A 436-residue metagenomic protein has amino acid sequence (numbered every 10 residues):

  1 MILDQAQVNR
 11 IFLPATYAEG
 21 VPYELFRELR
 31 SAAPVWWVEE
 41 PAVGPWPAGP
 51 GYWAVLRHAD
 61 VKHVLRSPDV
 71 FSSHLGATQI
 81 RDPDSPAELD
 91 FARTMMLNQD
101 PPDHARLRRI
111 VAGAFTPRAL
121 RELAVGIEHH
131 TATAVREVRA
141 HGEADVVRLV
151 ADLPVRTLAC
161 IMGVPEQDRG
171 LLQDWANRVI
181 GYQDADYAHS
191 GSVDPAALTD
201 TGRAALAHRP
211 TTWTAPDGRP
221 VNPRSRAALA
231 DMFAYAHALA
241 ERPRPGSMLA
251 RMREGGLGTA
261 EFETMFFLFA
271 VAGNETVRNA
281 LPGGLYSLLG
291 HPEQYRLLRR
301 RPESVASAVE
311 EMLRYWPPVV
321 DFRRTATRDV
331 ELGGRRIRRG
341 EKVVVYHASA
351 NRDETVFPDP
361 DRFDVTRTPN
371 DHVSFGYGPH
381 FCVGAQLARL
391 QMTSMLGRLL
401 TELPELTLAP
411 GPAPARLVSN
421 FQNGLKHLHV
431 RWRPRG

Functional and structural regions predicted by a protein language model:
M1-G436: Cytochrome P450
